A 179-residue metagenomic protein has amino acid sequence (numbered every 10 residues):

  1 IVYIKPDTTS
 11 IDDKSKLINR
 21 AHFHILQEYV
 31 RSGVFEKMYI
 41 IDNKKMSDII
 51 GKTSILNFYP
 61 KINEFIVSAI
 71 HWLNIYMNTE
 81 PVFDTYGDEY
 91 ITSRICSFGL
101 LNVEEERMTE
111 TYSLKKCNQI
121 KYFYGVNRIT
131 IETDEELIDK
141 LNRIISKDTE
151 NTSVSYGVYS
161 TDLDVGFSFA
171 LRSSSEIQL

Functional and structural regions predicted by a protein language model:
I1-L179: Tubulin/FtsZ superfamily GTPase core signature
